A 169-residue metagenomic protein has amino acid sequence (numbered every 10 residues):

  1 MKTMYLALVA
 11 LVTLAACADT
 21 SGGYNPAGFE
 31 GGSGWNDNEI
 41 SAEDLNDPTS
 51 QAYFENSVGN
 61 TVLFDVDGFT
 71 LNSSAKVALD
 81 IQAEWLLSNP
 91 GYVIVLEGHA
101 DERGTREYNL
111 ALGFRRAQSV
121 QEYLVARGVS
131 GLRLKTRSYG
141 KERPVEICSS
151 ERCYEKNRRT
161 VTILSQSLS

Functional and structural regions predicted by a protein language model:
K2-V9: Sec-dependent signal peptide recognition, specifically the positively charged N-region followed immediately by
T13-A16: C-terminal motif of bacterial Sec signal peptides marking the signal peptidase cleavage site
A18-V93, Q166-S169: Periplasmic peptidoglycan-binding/tethering modules of Gram-negative envelope proteins
S74, A78-I81, E107, R115-S119 (+1 more regions): Extracytoplasmic/secreted proteins, especially bacterial periplasmic and envelope-associated proteins
G91-H99, F114-V145, R158-S169: A non-catalytic structural micro-motif
E146-S150: Short beta-alpha junctions and helix-cap segments that line functional grooves
R152-K156: A generic structural micro-feature
